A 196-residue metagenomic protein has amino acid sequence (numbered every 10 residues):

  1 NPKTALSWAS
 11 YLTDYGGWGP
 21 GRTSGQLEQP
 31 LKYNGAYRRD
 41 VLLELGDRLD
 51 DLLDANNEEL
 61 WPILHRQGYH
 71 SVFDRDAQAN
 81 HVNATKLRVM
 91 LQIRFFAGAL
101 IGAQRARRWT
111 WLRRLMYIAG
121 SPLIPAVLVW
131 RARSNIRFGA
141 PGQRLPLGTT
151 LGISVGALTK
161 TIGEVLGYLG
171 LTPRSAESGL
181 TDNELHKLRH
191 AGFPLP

Functional and structural regions predicted by a protein language model:
N1-A5: Conserved donor NDP-sugar-binding/catalytic core segment of glycosyltransferases
G17-Y37, D51-L53: A recurrent flexible, glycine/aromatic-enriched loop bordering the glycosyltransferase active site that acts as
G35-A36, D40-E44, Q78: Short, well-ordered alpha-helical scaffold segment located in the soluble/lumenal catalytic or ligand-binding core
L53-P62, D74: Acidic donor-binding loop at a coil-to-helix junction in glycosyltransferase catalytic cores that engages
H65: Anion (oxyanion) recognition and catalysis
G68-V82: Catalytic beta-strand/loop signature of glycosyltransferases that borders the donor
Q78-G152, G156: Active-site-adjacent helix/loop segment of glycosyltransferases that harbors family-specific signature motifs
I124-P196: Membrane-embedded multi-pass helical conduit in multi-pass membrane proteins, especially envelope-biosynthetic
